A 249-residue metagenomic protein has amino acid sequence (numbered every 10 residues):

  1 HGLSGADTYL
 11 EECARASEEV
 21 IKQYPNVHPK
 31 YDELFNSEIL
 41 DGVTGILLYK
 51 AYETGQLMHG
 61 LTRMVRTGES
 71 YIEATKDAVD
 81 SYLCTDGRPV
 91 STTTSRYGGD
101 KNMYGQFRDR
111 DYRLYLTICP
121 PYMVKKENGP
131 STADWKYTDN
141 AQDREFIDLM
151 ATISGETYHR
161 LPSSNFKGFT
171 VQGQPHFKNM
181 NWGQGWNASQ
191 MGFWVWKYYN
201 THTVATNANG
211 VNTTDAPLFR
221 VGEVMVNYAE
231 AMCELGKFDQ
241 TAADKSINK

Functional and structural regions predicted by a protein language model:
H1-I21, L48, L114-C119, W196 (+1 more regions): Extended, hydrophobic/aromatic-rich amphipathic alpha-helical segments that build helical scaffolds
G2-T170: An aromatic- and glycine-enriched ligand-binding surface/loop that stacks and positions planar moieties
N26, N36, N102, N128 (+8 more regions): Detector for Asparagine
T170-R220: Active-site beta-strand/loop architecture of penicillin-binding DD-peptidases
